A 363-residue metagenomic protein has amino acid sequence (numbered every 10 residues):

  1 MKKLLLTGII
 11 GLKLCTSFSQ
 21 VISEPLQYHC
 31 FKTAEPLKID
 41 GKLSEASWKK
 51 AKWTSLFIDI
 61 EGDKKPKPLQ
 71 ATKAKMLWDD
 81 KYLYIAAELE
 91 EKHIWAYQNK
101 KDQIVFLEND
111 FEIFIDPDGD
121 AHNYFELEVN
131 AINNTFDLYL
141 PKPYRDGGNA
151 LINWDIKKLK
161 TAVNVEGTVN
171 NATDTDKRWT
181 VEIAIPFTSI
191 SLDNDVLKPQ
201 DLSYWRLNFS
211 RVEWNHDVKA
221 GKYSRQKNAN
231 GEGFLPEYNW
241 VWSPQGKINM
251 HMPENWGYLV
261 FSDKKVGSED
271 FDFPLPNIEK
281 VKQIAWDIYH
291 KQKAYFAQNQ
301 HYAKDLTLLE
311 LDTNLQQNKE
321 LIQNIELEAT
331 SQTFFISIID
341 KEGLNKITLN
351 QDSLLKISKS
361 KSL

Functional and structural regions predicted by a protein language model:
M1-E24: Bacterial Sec-dependent N-terminal signal peptides
Q20-Q300, Q316-Q323, A329-F335, L344-K346 (+1 more regions): Structural preference for beta-rich elements and adjacent junctions enriched in aromatics
A303-K319: Short solvent-exposed beta->alpha transition segments
I339-D340: Exposed beta-sheet edge and beta->alpha loop/turn motif
K346-D352: Edge beta-strands of extracellular beta-sandwich domains
